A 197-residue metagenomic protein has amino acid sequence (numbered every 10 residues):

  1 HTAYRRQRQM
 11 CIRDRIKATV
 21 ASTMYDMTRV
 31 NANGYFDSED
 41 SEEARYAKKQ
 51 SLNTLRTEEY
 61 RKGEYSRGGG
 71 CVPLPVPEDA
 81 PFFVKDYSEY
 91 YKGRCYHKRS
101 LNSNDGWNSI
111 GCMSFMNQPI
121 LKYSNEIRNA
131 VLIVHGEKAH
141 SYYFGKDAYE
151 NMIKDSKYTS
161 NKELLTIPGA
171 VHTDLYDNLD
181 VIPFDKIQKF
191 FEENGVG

Functional and structural regions predicted by a protein language model:
H1-I12: Single conserved hydrophobic/aromatic residue that forms the stacking wall/gate of nucleotide- or nucleobase-binding
I16-K17, T159: Core-facing hydrophobic residues within beta-strands of well-ordered domains
V20-R29: Active-site nucleophile loop of the alpha/beta-hydrolase fold
Q50-Y123, N129: Alpha/beta-hydrolase
I127, I133-H135: Short beta-strand/loop motif that positions the catalytic acidic residue of the alpha/beta-hydrolase fold
H135-D147: Conserved alpha/beta-hydrolase "acid-adjacent" motif
A170-V181: Catalytic histidine-centered segment of alpha/beta-hydrolase-like enzymes
K186-G197: C-terminal alpha-helix
